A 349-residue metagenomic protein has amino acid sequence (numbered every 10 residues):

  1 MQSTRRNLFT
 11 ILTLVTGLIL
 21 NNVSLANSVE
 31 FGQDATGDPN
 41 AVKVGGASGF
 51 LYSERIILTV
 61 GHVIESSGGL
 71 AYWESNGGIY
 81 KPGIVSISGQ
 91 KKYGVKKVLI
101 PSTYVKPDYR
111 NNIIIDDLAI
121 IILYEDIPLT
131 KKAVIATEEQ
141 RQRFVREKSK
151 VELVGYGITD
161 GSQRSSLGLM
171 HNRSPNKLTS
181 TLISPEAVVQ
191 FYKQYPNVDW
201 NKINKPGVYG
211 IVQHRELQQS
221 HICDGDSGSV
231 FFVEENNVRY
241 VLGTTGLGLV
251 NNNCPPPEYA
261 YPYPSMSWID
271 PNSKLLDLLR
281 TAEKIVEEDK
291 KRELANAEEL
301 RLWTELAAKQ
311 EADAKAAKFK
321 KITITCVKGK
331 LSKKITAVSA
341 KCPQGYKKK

Functional and structural regions predicted by a protein language model:
Q2-G61, E65-Q90, K96-S102, K202 (+3 more regions): Protease-domain processing segments flanking chymotrypsin-fold serine proteases, especially trypsin-like
L20, L217, G248, K320 (+1 more regions): Processing junctions and N-termini across compartments
S28-D38, L70-L129, A136-Q142, I158 (+2 more regions): Conserved catalytic-core segment of clan PA serine endopeptidases
V42-V44, L153, I322-K328: A short beta-strand micro-motif
Y52-I64, Y72, G77-G78, N172-K177 (+2 more regions): C-terminal subregion of chymotrypsin/trypsin-like serine protease catalytic domains
I57, V63-E65, V105, D126-L129 (+2 more regions): Solvent-exposed loop/turn segments at secondary-structure junctions within structured extracellular/periplasmic domains
I114-L118, L123-L217, Y263: Chymotrypsin/trypsin-fold serine protease catalytic domain
K284-K349: Polybasic, low-complexity, intrinsically disordered segments
